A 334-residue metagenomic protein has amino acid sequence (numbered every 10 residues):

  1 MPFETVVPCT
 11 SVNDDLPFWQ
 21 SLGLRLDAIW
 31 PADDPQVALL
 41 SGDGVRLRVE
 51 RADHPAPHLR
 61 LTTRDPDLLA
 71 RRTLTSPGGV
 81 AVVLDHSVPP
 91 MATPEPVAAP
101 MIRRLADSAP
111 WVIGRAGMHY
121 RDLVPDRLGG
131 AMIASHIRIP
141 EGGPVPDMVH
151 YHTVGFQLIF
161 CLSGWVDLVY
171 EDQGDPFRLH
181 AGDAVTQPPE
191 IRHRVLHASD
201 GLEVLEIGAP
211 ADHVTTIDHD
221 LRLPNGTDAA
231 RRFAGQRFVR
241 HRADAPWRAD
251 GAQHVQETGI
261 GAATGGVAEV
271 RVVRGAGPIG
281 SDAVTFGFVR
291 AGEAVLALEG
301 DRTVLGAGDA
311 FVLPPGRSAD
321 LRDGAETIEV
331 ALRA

Functional and structural regions predicted by a protein language model:
P2-S11, A38-V45, E50-V80, F156-L162 (+1 more regions): Vicinal oxygen chelate
V6-R46, I113-M118, P125-M132, R138-E141 (+7 more regions): Core segments of cupin and vicinal oxygen chelate
L24-P57, A81-H86, M132-E141, L202-A211 (+3 more regions): Conserved short beta-strand elements that form part of the metal-binding/catalytic scaffold of enzyme active sites
I29-P31, R51, P146-T153, Y170 (+6 more regions): Short histidine-centered beta-strand/loop micro-motifs that create catalytic or ligand/metal-coordination sites
A32, L123, D172-E190, L298-S318: Short acidic-glycine-tyrosine-enriched beta hairpin
A81-G142, V214-A276: A short, N-terminal "cap"/entry segment at the start of jelly-roll beta-barrel domains of the cupin/DSBH fold
I137-E141, Y151-L168, I207-P210, V272-G275 (+1 more regions): Short, conserved beta-strand element in jelly-roll/cupin
